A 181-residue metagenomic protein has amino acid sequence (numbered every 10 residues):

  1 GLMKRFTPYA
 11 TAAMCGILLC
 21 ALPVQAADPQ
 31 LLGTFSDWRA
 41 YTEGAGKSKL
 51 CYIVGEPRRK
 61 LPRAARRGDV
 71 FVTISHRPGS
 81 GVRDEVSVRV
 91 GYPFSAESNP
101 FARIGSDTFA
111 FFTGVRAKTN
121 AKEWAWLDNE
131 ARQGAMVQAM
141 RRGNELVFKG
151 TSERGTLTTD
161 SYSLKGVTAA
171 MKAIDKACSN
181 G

Functional and structural regions predicted by a protein language model:
G1-L2, W38: Accessible peptide chain termini
L2-A13: Bacterial N-terminal signal peptides that target proteins for export
F6, L22, A26-A27: Amphipathic/hydrophobic helical signal segments and adjacent flexible N-terminal regions that mediate secretion
T11-A21: Bacterial N-terminal signal peptides
A26-G181: A generic "folded-domain core" signal
